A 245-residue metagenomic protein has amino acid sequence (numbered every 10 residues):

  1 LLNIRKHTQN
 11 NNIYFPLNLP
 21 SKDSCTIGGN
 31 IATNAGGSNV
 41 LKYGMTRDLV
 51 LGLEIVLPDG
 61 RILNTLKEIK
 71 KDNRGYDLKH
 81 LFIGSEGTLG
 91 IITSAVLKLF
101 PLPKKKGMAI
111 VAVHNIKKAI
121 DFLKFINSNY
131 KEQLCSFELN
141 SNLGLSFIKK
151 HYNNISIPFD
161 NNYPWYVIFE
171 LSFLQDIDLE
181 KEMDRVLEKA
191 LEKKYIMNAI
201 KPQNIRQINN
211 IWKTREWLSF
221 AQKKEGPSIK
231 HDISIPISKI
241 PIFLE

Functional and structural regions predicted by a protein language model:
L1-E138: FAD-binding subdomain of flavoenzyme oxidoreductases
I110-V113, I120-E245: C-terminal substrate-recognition/cap domain of FAD-linked oxidoreductases
